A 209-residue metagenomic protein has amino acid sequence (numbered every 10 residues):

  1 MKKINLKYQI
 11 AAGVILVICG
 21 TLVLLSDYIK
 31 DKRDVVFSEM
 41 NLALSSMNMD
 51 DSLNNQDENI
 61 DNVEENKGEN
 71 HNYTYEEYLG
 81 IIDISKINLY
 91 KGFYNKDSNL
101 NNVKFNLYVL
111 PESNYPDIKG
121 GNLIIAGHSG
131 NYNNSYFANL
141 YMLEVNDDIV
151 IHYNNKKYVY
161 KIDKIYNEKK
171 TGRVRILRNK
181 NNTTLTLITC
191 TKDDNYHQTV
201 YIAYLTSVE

Functional and structural regions predicted by a protein language model:
I4-E209: Solvent-exposed, non-transmembrane regions of membrane-associated and secreted proteins
